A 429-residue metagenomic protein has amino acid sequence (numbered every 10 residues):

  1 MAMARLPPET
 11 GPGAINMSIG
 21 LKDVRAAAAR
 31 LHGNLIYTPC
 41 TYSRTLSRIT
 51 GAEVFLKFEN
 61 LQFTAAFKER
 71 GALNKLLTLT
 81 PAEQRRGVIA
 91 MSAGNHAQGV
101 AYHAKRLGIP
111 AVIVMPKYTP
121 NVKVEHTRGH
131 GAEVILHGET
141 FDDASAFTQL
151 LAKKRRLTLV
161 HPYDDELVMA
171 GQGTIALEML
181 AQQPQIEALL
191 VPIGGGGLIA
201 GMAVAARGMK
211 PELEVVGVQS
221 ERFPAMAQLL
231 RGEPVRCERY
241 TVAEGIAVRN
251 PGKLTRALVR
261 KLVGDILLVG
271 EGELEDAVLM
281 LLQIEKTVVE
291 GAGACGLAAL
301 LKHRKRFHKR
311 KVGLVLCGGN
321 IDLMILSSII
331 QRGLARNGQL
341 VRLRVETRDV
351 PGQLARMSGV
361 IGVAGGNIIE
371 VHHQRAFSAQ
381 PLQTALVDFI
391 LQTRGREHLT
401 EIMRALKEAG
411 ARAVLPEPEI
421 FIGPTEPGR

Functional and structural regions predicted by a protein language model:
A2-A4, E9, A14: Acidic, Ala/Val/Gly-enriched low-complexity intrinsically disordered segments
G11-R429: PLP-dependent amino-acid enzyme catalytic core
